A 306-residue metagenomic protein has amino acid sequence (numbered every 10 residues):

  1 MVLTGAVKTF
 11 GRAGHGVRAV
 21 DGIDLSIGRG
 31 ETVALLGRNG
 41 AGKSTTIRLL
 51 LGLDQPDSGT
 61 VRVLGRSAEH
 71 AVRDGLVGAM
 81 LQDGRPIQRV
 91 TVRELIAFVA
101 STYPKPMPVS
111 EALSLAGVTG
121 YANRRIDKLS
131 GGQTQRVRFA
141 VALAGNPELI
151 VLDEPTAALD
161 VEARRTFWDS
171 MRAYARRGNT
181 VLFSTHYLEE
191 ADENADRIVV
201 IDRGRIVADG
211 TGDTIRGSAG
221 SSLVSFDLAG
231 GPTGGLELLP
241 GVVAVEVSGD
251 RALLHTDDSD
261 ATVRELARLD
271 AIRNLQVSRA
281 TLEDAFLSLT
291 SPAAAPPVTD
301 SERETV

Functional and structural regions predicted by a protein language model:
M1, K8-F183, L188-D196, V200-D202 (+1 more regions): ABC transporter nucleotide-binding domains
T4, L64, D227, S248 (+1 more regions): Solvent-exposed beta-strand sheet faces enriched in polar/charged residues
R12, R29, G120, L228-G230 (+2 more regions): Non-catalytic surface loops within mature trypsin-like serine protease
R73, T211, G235-L236, T262-L266: Hydrophobic side chains in well-ordered alpha-helices
W168-T256: ABC transporter nucleotide-binding domain
D257-V306: C-terminal coupling/interaction segments
